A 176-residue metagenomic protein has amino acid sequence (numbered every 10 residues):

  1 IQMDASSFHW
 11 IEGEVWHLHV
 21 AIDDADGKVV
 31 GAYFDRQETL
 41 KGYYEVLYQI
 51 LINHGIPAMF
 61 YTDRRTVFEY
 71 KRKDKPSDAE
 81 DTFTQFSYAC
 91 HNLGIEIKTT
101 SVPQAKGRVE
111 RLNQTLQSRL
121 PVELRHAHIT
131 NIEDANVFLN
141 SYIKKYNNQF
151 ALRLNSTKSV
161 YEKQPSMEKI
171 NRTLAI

Functional and structural regions predicted by a protein language model:
I1-H9, S77, D81, S159-S166: Basic, flexible linker segments flanking DNA-binding modules in nucleic acid-interacting mobile-element proteins
I1-V29, R36-A58, Y88-N92: Mobile-element integrase/transposase regions, centering on the N-terminal DNA-binding/Zn-coordinating module
D4, E123-F138: Short, charged, surface-exposed loops that flank catalytic or proteolytic processing sites
Y33-D35, K71-S77: Short, solvent-exposed loop/turn segments at secondary-structure boundaries
L51-H54, R64, G94-I97, L116 (+3 more regions): A generic secondary-structure signal for well-formed alpha-helical elements
I56-D74: Cysteine/selenocysteine-centered motifs that mediate thiol-based redox chemistry or coordinate metal-sulfur cofactors
T62-R64, K75-R119, A135: RNase H-like two-metal-ion nuclease catalytic core shared by retroviral integrases and related mobile-element nucleases
I143-I176: C-terminal, beta-rich DNA-binding module of retroviral/retroelements integrases
